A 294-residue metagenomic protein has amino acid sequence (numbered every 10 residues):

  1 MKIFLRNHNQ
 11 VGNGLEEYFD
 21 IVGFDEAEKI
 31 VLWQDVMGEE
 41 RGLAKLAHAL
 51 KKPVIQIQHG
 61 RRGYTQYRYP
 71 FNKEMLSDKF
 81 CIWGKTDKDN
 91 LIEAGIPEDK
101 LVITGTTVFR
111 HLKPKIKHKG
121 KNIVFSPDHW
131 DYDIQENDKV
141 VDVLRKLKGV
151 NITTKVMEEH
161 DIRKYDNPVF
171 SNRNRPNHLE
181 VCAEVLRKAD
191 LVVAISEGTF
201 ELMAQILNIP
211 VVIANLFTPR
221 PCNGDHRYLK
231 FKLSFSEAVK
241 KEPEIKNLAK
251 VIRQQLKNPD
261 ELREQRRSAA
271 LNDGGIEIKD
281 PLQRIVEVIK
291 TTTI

Functional and structural regions predicted by a protein language model:
M1-R110, N172, H178-E184, T199-L202: Active-site and donor-binding regions of nucleotide-sugar-utilizing enzymes
D20, M157-L207: Donor nucleotide-activated moiety binding/catalytic core segment of transferases that use nucleotide-activated donors
E39-E40, T65, D87-L91, H111-L112 (+3 more regions): Short, charged/polar "capping" segments at the starts of alpha-helices and the immediately preceding loops
H48-A49, R145-K148, Q205: Anion (oxyanion) recognition and catalysis
L76-S77, G95-E98, I103, T199-D273: Catalytic binding pocket for nucleotide-activated donors in carbohydrate/polymer assembly enzymes
S77-K79, E98-D99, N122, R163-E180 (+2 more regions): Active-site regions of enzymes building and remodeling cell-envelope glycoconjugates
V102-D166: Conserved catalytic-core segment of nucleotide-activated headgroup transferases in glycan assembly
G275-I294: C-terminal alpha-helical cap of glycosyltransferases
